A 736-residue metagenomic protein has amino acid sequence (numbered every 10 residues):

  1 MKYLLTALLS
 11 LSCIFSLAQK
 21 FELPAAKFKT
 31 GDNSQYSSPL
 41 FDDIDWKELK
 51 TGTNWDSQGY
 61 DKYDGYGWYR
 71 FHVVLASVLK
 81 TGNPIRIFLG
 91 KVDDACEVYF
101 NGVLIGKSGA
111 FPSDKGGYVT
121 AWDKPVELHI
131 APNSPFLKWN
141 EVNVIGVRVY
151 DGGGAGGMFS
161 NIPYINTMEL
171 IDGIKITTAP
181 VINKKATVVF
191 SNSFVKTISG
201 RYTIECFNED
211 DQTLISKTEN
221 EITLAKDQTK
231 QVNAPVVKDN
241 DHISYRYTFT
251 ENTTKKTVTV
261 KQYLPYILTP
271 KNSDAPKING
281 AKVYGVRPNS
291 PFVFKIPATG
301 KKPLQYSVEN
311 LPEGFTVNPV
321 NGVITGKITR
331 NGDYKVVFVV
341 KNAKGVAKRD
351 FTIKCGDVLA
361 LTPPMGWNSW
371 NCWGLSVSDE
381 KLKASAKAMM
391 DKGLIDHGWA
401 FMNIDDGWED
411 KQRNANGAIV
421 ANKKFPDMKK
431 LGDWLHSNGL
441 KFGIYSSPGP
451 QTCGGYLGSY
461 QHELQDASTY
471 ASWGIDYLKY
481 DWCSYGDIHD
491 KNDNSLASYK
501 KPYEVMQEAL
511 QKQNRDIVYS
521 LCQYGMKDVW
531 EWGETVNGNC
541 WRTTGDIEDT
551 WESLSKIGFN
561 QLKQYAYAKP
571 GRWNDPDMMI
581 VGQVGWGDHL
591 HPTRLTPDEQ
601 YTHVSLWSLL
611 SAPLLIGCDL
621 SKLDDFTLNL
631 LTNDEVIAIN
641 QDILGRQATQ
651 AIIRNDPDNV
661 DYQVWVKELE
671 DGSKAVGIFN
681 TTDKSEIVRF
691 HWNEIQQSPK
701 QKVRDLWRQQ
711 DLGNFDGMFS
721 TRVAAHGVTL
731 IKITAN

Functional and structural regions predicted by a protein language model:
K20-S38, W46, A110-S113, G117-I182: An acidic-aromatic loop/edge-strand motif
W46, V73-L75, L79-I105, I145-V149: Aromatic-lined ligand-binding clefts that engage carbohydrates, nucleic acids, or primary amines
Y69, K185, I198, Y601 (+3 more regions): Carbohydrate-binding surface patches
K230-P235, G314-R330: Strand-loop-strand motifs at the edges of beta-sheets in extracellular beta-sandwich domains
P363, N371-W373, K383-D493, K500: Aromatic-lined carbohydrate-binding/catalytic grooves of carbohydrate-active enzymes
Q465, R515-D619: Glycan-recognition surfaces
H591, A612-D683, D711: Glycan-recognition and catalytic regions of carbohydrate-active enzymes
N714-N736: C-terminal beta-strand-rich structural cap/linker in extracellular carbohydrate-active enzymes
